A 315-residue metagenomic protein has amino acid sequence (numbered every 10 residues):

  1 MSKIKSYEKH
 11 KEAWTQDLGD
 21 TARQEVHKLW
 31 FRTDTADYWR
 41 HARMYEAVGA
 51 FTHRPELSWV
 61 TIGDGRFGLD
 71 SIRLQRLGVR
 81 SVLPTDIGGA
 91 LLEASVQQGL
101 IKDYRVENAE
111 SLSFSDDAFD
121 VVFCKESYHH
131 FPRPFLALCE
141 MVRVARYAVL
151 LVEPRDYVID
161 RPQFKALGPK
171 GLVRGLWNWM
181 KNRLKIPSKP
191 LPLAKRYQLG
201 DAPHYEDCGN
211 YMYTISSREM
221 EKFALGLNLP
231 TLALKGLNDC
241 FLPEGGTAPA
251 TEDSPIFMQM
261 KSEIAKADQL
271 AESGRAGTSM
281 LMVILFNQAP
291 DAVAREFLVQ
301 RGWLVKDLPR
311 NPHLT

Functional and structural regions predicted by a protein language model:
M1-H53: Conserved class I S-adenosyl-L-methionine
V60-S111: Class I SAM-dependent methyltransferase SAM/SAH-binding core
F123: A conserved beta-strand element that flanks and buttresses the S-adenosyl-L-methionine
E126-H130: A short His-aromatic
F135-L151: A short glycine-rich, Lys/Arg-flanked "PGG" loop and its adjoining helix->strand segment in the class I
Y147-Y197: Conserved class I S-adenosyl-L-methionine
A202-E219: Acceptor-substrate binding/catalytic loop of class I
E221-K222, T231-T315: A C-terminal cap/extension of S-adenosyl-L-methionine-dependent methyltransferases that defines the acceptor-substrate
